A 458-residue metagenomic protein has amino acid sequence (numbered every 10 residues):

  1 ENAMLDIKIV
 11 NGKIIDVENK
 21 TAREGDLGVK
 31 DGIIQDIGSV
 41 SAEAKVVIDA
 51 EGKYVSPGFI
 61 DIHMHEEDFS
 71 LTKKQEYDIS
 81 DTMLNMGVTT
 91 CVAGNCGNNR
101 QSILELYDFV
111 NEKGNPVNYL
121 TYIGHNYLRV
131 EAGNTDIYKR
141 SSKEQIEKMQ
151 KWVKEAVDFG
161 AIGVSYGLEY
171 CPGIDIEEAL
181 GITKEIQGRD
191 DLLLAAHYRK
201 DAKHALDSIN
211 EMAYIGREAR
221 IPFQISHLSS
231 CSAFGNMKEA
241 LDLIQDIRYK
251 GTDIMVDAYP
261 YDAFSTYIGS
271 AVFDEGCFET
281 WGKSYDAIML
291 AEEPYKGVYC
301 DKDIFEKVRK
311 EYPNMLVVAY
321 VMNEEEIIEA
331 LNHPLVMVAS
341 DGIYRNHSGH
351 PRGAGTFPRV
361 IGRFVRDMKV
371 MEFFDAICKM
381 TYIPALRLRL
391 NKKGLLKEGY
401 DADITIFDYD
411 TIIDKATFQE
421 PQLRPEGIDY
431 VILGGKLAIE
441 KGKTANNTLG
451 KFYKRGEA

Functional and structural regions predicted by a protein language model:
E1-E43, T411-Q419: N-terminal metal-binding scaffold of metallo-dependent hydrolase/deaminase domains
L5-N11, V29-D31, A42-T89, L433 (+1 more regions): Replace "His-x-His-based motif
I15-D26, V318-V321, I327, M371-I377 (+1 more regions): Acidic, glycine-enriched loop/beta-strand segments at the rims of small-molecule binding/catalytic pockets
V55, M64, K74-S165, K184 (+2 more regions): Divalent-metal coordination cores built from histidine and acidic residues
H65-E67, C96, G124-L128, E169-C171 (+4 more regions): Active-site beta-loop-alpha junctions enriched in small/polar residues
I137-R140, M149-I162, Y166-E169, S226-K369: Active-site neighborhoods of metal-dependent hydrolases
E155-E211: Divalent metal-binding pocket/active-site signature
I328-L335, S340-D341, I404-Y453: C-terminal cap of metal-dependent C-N hydrolases
